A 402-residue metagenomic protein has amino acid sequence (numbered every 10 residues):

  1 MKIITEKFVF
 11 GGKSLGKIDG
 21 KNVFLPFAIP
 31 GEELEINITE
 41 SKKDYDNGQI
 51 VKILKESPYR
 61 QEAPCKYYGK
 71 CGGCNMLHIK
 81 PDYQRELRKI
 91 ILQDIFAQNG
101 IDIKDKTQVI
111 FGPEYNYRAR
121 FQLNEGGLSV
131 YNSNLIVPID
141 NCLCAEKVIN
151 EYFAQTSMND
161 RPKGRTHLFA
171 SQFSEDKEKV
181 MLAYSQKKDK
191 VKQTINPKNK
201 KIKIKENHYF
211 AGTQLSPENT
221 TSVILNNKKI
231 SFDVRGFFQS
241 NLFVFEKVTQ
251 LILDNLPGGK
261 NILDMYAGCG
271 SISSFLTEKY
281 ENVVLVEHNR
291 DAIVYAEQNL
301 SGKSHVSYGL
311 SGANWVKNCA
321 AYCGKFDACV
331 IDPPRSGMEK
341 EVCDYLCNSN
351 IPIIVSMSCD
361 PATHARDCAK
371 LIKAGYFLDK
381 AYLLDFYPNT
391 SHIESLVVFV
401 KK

Functional and structural regions predicted by a protein language model:
M1-A63, Y67: Terminal RNA-binding accessory module
I4-S14, F173-K402: Rossmann-like S-adenosyl-L-methionine
I18, E125, N132, F210-A211 (+1 more regions): Structural motif
I38-E40, E125, A170: Conserved "cap/hinge" positions at secondary-structure junctions
V51-A63, G69-K163: Extended interfacial segments that mediate partner engagement and assembly in macromolecular machines
K106-P113, L168-S171, L383-F386: Short, solvent-exposed loop/turn elements at beta->coil junctions and helix N-caps that rim active or binding pockets
P138-E175, K187-E206: Internal alpha/beta scaffold segment
